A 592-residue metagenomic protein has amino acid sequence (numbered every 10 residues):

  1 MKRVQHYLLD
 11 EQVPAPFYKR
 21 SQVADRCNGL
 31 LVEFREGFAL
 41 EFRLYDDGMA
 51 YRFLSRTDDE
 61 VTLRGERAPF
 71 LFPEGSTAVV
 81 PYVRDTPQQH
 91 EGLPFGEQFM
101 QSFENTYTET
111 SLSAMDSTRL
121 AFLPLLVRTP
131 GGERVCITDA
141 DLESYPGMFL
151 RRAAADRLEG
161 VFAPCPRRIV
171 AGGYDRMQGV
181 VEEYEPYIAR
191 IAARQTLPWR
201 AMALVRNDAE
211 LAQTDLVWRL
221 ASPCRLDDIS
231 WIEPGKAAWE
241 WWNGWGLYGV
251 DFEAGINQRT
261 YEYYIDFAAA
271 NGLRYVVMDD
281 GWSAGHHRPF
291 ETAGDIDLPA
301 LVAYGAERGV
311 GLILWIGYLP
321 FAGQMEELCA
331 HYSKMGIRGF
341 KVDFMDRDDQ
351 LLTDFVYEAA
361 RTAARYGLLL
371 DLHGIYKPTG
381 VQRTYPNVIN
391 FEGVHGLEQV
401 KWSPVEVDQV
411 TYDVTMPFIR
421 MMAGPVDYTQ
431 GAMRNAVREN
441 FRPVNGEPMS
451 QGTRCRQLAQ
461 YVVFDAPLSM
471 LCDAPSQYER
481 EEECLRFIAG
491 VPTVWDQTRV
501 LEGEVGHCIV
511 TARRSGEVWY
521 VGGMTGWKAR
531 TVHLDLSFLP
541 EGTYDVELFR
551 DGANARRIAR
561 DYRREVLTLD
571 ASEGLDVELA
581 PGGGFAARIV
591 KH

Functional and structural regions predicted by a protein language model:
M1-R219: N-terminal accessory beta-strand-rich subdomains and adjacent acidic, glycine-rich linkers that precede catalytic cores
F53, A268, D343, L370 (+2 more regions): Conserved, mostly hydrophobic/aromatic
I188, A192-F267, N271: An acidic-aromatic substrate-binding cleft motif
M278-T453: Aromatic- and carboxylate-enriched substrate-binding clefts and catalytic-loop regions of carbohydrate-active enzymes
L369-G374, Q399-K401, P467-Y478, W495-R499 (+1 more regions): Acidic/polar loop patches that form or flank catalytic/metal-binding clefts of enzymes that bind anionic ligands
D473-Y520, M524, R556-R560: Glycan-recognition and catalytic regions of carbohydrate-active enzymes
E504-E541, D545, F585-A586: Carbohydrate-binding surface patches
V566-H592: C-terminal beta-strand-rich structural cap/linker in extracellular carbohydrate-active enzymes
